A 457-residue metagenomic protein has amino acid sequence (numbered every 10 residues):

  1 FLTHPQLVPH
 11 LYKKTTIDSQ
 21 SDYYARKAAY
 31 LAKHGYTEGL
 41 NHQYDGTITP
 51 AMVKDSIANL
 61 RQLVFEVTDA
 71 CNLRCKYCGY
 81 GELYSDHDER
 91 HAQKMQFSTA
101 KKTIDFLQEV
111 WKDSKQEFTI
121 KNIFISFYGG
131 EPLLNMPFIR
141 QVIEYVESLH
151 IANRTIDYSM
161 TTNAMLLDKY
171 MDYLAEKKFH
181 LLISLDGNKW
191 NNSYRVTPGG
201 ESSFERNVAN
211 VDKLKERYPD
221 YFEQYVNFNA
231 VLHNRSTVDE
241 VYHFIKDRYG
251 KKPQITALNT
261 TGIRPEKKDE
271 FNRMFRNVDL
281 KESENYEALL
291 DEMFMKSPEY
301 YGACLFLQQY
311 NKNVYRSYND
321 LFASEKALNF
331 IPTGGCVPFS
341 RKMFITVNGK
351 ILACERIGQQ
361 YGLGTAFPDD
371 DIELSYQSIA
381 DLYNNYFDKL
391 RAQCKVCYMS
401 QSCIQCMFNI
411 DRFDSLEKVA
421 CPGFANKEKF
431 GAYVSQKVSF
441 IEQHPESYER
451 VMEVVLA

Functional and structural regions predicted by a protein language model:
F1, D22-V64, Q116-T119: N-terminal [4Fe-4S]-dependent radical SAM core
F1-R26: Short amphipathic alpha-helical interface segments
K27, K350, R356-A457: Flexible mid-to-C-terminal extensions adjoining Fe-S/redox cofactors in radical SAM and related proteins
T49-Y170: Conserved alpha-helical substructure of the radical SAM core
L63, I123-I125, Y158-M160, L181-I183 (+2 more regions): Hydrophobic faces of well-ordered beta-strands that scaffold small-molecule active sites in alpha/beta enzyme cores
V67-R74, F339, C394-V396, S400-Q401: Cysteine-centered iron-sulfur cluster-binding motifs in ferredoxin-type domains/subunits of redox enzymes
Y84-S85, P132-L134, A164-D168, D172 (+2 more regions): Conserved radical SAM core fold
R195-V208, D212-G334, P338, F344 (+2 more regions): Radical SAM enzyme [4Fe-4S]-AdoMet core and its adjacent flexible, acidic and glycine-rich loops/tails across
